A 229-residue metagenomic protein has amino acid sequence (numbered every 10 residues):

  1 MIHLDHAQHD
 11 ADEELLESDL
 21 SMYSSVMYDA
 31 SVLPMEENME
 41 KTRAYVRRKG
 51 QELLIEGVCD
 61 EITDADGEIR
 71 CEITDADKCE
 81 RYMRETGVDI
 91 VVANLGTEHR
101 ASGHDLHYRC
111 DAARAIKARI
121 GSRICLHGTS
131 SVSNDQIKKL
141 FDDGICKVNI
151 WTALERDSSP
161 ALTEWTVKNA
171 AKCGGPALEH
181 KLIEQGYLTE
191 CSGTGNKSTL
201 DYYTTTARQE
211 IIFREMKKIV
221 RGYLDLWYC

Functional and structural regions predicted by a protein language model:
H3-D5, I55-E56, C125-H127: Structural detector of well-ordered beta-strand residues that form the stable sheet scaffold of enzyme domains
Q8-R119, N134-D143, I150, K218-R221 (+1 more regions): Alpha/beta enzyme core
L95, G128-S130, T152-L154: Active-site proximal loops enriched in glycine and acidic residues that flank catalytic Cys/His/Asp and coordinate
G121-R123: Active-site clefts of carbohydrate-active enzymes
K138-C229: C-terminal alpha-helical cap/extension of soluble enzyme domains
